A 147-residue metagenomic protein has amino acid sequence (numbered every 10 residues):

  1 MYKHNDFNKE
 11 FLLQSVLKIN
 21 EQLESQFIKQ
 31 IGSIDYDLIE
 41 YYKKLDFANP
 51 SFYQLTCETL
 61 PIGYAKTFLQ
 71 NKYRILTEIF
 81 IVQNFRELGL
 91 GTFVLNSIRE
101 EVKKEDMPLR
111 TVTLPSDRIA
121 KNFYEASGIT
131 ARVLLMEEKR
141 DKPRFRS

Functional and structural regions predicted by a protein language model:
M1-E21, K142-S147: Conserved N-terminal entry element of GNAT/NAT acetyltransferase domains
S15-Y36: Helix-loop element at the rim of GNAT/NAT acetyltransferase active sites that forms part of the acceptor-substrate
Q30-F52: Active-site rim helix/loop that mediates acceptor-substrate recognition in acyltransferases
N49-F52, N71, L76, A131: Short coil/loop residues immediately preceding or within conserved phosphate-binding loops of NTP-utilizing enzyme
Q54, T59-F68, I75, F80: Conserved beta-strand in the GNAT
K72-Q83, V112, L134-E137: Conserved acetyl-CoA binding element of GNAT-fold acetyltransferases
I81, E87-E100, N122-A126: Conserved acetyl-CoA-binding loop-helix of GNAT-fold acetyltransferases
R110-K121, E125, E137-D141: Conserved beta-strand-loop-alpha-helix junction that forms the acyl-donor binding cleft
